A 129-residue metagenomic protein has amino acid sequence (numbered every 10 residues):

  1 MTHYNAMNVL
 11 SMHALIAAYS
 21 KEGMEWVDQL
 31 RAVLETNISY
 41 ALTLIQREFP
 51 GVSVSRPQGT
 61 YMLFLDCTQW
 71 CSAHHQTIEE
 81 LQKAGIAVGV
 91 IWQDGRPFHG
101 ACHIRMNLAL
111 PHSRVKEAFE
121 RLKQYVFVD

Functional and structural regions predicted by a protein language model:
M1-D129: PLP-dependent class I/II
